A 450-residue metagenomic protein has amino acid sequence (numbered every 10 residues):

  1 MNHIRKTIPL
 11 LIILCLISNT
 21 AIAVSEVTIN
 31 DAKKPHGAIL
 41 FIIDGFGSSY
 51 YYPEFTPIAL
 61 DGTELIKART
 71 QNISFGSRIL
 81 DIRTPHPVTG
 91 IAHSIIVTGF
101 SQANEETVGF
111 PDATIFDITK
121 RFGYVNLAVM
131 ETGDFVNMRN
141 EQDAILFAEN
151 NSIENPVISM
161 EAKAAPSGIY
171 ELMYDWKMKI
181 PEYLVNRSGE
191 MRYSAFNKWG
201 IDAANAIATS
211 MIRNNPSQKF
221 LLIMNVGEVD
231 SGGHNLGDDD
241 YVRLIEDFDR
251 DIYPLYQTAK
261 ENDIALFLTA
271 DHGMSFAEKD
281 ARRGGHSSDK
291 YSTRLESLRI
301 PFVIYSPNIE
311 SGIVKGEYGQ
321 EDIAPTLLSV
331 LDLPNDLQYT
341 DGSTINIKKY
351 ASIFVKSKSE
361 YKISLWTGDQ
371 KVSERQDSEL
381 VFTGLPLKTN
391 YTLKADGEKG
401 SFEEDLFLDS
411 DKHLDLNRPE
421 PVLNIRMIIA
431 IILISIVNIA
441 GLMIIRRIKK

Functional and structural regions predicted by a protein language model:
P35, S48-N214: Active-site-proximal alpha/beta segments of enzymes that process anionic O-linked groups
L40-I43, S48, L65, D247-S288 (+1 more regions): Metal-dependent active-site segment of extracytoplasmic phospho-/sulfohydrolases and closely related
G90-V97, D289-L333: Substrate-binding rim/cap in mid-to-C-terminal beta-strand-loop elements of soluble/periplasmic
A204-R250, P254: Active-site His/acidic residue clusters
A270-N308, E420-V422: Histidine-centered active-site microenvironments of extracellular/periplasmic hydrolases and transferases
A351-S359: A short, amphipathic beta-strand motif
Q376-T392, D396-E398, L408: Short Pro-Gly-centered beta-turn/loop motif in secreted/extracellular proteins
E398-E420: Structured interaction patches on ligand/partner-binding surfaces of diverse proteins
